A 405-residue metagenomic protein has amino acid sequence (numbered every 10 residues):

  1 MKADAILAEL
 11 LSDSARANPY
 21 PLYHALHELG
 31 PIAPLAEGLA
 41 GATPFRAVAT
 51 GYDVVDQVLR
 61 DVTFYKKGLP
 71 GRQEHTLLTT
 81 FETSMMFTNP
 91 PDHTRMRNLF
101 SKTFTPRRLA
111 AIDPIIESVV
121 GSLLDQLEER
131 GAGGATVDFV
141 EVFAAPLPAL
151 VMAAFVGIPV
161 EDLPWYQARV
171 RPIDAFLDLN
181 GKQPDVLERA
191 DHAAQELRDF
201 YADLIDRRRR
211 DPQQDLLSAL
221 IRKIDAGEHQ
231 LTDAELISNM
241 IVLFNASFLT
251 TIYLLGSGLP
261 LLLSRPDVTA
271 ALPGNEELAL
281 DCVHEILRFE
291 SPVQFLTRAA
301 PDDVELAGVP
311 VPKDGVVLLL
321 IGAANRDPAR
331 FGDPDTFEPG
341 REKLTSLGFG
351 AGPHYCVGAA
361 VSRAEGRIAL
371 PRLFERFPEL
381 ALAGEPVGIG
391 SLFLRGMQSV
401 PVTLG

Functional and structural regions predicted by a protein language model:
M1-G405: Cytochrome P450
